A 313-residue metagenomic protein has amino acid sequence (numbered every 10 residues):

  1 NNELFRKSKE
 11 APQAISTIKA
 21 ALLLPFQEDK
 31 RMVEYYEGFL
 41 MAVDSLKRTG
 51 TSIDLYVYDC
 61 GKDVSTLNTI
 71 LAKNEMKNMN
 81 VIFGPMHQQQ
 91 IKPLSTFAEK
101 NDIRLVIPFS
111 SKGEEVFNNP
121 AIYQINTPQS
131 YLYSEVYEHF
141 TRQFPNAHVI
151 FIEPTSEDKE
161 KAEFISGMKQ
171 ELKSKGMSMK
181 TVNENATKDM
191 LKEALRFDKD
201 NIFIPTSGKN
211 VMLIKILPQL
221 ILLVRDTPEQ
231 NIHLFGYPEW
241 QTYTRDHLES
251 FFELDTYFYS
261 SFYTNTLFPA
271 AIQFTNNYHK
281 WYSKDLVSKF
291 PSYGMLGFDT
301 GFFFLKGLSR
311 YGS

Functional and structural regions predicted by a protein language model:
N1-L24, E28: Pro/Ala/Gly-rich low-complexity, hydrophilic intrinsically disordered segments
L22, K77-H87, L105-F109, H148-P154 (+4 more regions): Periplasmic-binding protein-like
E28-F39, D158-A162: Glycine- and acidic-residue-enriched helix-capping/strand-helix junction motifs
E34-L55, D59: Signal peptide-proximal N-terminal region of secreted/periplasmic/extracellular or secretory-lumen proteins
V64-N80, M190-D198: Short, well-structured alpha-helical segments in soluble
F83-P85, Q89-I165, Y243: Extracytoplasmic ligand/sensor domains, especially the bilobed periplasmic-binding protein
L217-G294: Extracellular/periplasmic periplasmic-binding protein-like sensory domains
K284-G294, F302-S313: Segments of small-molecule ligand-sensing domains
